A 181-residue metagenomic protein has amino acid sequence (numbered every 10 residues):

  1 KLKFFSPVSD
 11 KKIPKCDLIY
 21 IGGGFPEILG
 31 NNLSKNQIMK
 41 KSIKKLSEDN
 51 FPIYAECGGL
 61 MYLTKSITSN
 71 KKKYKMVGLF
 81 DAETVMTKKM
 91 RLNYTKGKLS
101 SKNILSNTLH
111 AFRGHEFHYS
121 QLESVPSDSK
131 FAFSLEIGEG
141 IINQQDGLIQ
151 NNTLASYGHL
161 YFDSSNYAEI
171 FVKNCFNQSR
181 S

Functional and structural regions predicted by a protein language model:
K1-I43: Acidic, glycine-rich loop-and-beta core segments that form the ion-binding/anion-interacting portion of active sites
K1-K3, E48, A82, L122 (+1 more regions): Generic secondary-structure signature for well-ordered alpha-helical cores
L2-K3, D17-L18, F51-P52, V77-G78 (+1 more regions): Structural motif
S6-S9, Y20-F25, C57-L60, T64-S66 (+4 more regions): Active-site proximal loops enriched in glycine and acidic residues that flank catalytic Cys/His/Asp and coordinate
K12-K15, E48, L148-I149: Flexible, charged surface loops at secondary-structure boundaries
K15, K71-K73, T108-L109: Short glycine/proline-enriched turns and hinge-like loops at secondary-structure junctions
P26-I104: Cysteine-nucleophile active-site neighborhood
V85-S181: Amide-donor transfer/coupling interface in amidating biosynthetic enzymes
